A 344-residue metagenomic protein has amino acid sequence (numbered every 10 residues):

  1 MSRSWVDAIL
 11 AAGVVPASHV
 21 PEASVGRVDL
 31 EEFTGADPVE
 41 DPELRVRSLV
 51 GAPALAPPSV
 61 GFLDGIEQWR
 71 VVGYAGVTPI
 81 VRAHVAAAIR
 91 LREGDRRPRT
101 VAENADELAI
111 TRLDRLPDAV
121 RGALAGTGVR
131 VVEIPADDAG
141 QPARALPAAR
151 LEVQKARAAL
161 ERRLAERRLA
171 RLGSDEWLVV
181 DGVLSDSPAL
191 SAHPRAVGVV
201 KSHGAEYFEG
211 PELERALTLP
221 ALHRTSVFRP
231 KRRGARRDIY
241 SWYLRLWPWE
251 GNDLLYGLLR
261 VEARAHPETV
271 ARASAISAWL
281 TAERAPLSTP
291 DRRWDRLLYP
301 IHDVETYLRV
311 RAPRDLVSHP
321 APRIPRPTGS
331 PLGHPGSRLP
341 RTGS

Functional and structural regions predicted by a protein language model:
M1-A54, P58, V72-A75, P98-S344: Long, contiguous domain-sized segments
G61-L63: Short hydrophobic beta-strand that contains or immediately precedes a catalytic carboxylate
G65-V71: Short acidic, Gly/Ser-rich segments with clustered Asp/Glu that frequently serve as metal-coordination loops in enzyme
I80-R82: Hydrophobic core positions in small helical hairpin nucleic-acid-binding modules
H84-I89: Short beta-strand scaffold segments in enzyme catalytic cores
L91-E93: Phox homology (PX) phosphoinositide-binding domain
